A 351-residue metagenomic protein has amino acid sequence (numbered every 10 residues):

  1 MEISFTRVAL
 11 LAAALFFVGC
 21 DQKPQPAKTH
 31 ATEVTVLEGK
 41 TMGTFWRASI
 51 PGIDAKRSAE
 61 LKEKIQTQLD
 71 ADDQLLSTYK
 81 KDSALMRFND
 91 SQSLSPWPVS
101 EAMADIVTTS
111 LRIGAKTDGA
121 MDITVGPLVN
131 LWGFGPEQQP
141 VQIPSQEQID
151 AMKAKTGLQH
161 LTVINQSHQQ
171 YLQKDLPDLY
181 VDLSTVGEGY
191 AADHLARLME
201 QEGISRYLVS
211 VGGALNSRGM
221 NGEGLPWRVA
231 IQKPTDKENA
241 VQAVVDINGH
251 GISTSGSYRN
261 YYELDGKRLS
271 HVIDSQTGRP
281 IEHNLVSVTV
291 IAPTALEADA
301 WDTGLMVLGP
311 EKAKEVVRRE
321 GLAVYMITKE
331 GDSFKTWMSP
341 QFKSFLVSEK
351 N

Functional and structural regions predicted by a protein language model:
E2-F5, F17-N351: Mature catalytic core of soluble alpha/beta enzymes
L10-F17: Hydrophobic helical h-region of N-terminal Sec-dependent signal peptides in bacterial secretory/periplasmic proteins
